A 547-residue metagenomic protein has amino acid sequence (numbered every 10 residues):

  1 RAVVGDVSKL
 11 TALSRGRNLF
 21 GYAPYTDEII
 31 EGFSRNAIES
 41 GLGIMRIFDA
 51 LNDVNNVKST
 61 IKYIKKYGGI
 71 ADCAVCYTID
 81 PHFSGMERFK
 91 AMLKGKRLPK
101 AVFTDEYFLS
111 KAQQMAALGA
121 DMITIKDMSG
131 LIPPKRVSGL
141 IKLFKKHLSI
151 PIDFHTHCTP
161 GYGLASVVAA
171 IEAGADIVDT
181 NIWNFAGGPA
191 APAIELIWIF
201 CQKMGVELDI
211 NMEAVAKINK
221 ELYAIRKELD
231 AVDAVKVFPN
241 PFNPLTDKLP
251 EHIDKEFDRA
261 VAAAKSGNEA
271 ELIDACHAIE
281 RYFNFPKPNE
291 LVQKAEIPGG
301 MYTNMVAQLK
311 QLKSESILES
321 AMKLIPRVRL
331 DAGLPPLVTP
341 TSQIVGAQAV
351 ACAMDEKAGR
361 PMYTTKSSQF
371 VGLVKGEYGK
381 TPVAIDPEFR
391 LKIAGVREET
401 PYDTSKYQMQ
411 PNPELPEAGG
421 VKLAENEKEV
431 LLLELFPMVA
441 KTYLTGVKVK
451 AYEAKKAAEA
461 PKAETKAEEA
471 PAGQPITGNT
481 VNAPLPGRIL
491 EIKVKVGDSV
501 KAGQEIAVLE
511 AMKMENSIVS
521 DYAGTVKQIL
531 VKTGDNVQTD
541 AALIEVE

Functional and structural regions predicted by a protein language model:
R1-T11, R15-P151, V168-A175: Alpha/beta enzyme core
L13, F48-A50, A74, K126-M128 (+6 more regions): Structural motif
D27, E31, L51-V54, V102-D105 (+14 more regions): Electropositive phosphate-/nucleotide-binding environments in soluble metabolic enzymes
D53-N55, T78, E106, T159-G163 (+3 more regions): Short acidic loop-to-helix transition motifs that present clustered carboxylates
M122, M128-E356: Catalytic alpha/beta core domains of metabolic enzymes, predominantly
A262-G473: Terminal or standalone catalytic/regulatory effector modules within metabolic enzymes and repeat proteins
G473-E547: Structured functional modules or segments
